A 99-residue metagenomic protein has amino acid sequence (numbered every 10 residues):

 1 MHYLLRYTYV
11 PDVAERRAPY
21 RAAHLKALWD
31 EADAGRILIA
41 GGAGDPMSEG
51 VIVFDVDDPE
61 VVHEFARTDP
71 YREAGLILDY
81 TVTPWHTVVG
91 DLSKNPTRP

Functional and structural regions predicted by a protein language model:
M1-P99: Conserved, structured core segments of small domains
